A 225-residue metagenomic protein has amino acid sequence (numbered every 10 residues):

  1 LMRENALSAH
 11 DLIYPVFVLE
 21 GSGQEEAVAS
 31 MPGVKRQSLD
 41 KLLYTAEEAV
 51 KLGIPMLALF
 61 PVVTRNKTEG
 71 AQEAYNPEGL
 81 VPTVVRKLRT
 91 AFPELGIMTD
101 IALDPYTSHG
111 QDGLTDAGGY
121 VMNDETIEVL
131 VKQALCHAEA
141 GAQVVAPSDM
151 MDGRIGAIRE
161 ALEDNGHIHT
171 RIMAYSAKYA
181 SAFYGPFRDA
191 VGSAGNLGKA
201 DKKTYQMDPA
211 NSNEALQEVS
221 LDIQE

Functional and structural regions predicted by a protein language model:
L1-R3: N-terminal amphipathic/basic leader segments beginning at the initiator methionine
L7-I13, L19-E225: Alpha/beta enzyme core
